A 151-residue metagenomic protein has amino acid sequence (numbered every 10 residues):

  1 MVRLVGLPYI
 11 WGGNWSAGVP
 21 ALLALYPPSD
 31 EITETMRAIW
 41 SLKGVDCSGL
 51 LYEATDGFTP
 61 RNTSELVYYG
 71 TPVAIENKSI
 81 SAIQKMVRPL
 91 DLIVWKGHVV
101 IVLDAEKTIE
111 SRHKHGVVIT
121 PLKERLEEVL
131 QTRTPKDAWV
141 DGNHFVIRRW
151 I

Functional and structural regions predicted by a protein language model:
M1-L66, P72-E76, K96: N-terminal capping segments
L4-L7, L22-L25, L42, L50-L51 (+8 more regions): Generic detector of leucine side chains in alpha-helical contexts
A17-M36, T71-S81, T120-N143, R148-R149: Surface-exposed intrinsically disordered loops and tails
F58-E128: ...with weaker cross-activation on analogous glycine-rich loops/strands in unrelated enzymes
